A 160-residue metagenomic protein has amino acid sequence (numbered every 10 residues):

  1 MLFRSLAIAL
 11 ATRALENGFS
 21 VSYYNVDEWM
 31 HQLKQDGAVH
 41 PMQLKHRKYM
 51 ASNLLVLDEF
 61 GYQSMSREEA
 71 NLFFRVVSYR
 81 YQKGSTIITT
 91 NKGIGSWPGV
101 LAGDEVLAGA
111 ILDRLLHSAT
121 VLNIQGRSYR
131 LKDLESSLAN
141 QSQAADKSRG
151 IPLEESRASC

Functional and structural regions predicted by a protein language model:
M1-L2: Short, small-residue-biased leader/transition segments that mark boundaries at the very start of proteins
L6, L10: Hydrophobic positions on the alpha1 helix immediately C-terminal to the Walker A/P-loop
A11-Y24, K34: Post-Walker A helix-loop "phosphate-sensing" segment adjacent to the P-loop in P-loop NTPases
S20, E28-A51, F60-C160: Replace "adjacent to P-loop NTPase cores in ATP/GTP-dependent enzymes" with "adjacent to NTP-binding cores
L54: Walker B motif beta-strand of ABC-family P-loop ATPases
